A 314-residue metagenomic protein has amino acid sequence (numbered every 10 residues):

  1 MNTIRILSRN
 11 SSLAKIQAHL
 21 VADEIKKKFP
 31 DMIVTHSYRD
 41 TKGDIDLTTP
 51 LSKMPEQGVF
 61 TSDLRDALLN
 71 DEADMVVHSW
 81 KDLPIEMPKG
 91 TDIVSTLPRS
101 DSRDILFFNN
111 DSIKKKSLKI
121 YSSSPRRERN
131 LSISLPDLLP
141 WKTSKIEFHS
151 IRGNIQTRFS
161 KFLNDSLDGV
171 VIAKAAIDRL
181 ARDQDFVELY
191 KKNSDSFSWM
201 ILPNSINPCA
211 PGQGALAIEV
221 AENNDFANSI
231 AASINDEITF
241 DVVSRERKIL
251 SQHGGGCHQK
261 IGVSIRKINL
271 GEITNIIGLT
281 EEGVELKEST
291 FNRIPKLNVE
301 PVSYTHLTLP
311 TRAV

Functional and structural regions predicted by a protein language model:
M1-R5, I113-K116: Immediate post-signal peptide segment of exported/extracytoplasmic ligand-binding proteins
N2-D46, K53, E128-R129, I133 (+1 more regions): Small-molecule-sensing regulatory modules
T49-A73: Short, structured active-site "lid" loops
R65-D66, D74-H78, E86-P88, D104 (+1 more regions): Nucleotidyltransferase catalytic core that binds NTPs
L69-H78, D165-I172: Alpha-to-beta junction loops
W80-K81, P88-K145, F197-S198, N204 (+1 more regions): A conserved helix-loop-strand patch within extracytoplasmic ligand-binding domains of the periplasmic binding
P84-I85, R179: Short glycine-rich, flexible loops that bind phosphorylated cofactors or substrates
H306-V314: Single conserved hydrophobic/aromatic residue that forms the stacking wall/gate of nucleotide- or nucleobase-binding
